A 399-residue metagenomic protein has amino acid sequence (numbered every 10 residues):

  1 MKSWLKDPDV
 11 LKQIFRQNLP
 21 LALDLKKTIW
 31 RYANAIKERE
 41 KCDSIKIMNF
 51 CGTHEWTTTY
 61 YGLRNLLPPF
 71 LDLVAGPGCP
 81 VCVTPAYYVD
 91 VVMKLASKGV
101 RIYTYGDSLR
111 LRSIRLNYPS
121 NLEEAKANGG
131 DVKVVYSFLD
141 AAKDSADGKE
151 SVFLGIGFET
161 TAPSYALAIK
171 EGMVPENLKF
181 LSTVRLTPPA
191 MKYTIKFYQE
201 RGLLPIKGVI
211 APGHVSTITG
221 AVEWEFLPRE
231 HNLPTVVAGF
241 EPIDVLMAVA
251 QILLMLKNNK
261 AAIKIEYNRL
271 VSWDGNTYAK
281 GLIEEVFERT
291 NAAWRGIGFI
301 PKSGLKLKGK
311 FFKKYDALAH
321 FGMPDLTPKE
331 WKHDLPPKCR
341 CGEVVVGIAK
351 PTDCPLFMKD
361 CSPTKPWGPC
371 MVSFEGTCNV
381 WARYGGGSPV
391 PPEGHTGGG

Functional and structural regions predicted by a protein language model:
K2-S145, A162, P189-F197, K306-G309 (+1 more regions): Metallocofactor- and cofactor-centric catalytic cores in central/energy metabolism, strongly enriched
F50, A75, Y103-G106, F153-I156 (+3 more regions): Short beta-strand segments
L73-P77, N128-F138, V174-M191, I206-I210 (+1 more regions): Short, acidic/small-residue loops that bind anionic groups at enzyme active sites
Y88-V91, S145-S151, Y193-R201, W224-F226 (+1 more regions): Short, surface-exposed amphipathic charged segments that create phosphate/polyanion-binding patches used for binding
A146-G155, T160-P212: Active-site histidine-anchored catalytic micro-motif
L181, E200-W273: A conserved active-site cap/scaffold subdomain adjacent to cofactor or substrate pockets
M247-E343: Internal helical hairpin/lid segments
